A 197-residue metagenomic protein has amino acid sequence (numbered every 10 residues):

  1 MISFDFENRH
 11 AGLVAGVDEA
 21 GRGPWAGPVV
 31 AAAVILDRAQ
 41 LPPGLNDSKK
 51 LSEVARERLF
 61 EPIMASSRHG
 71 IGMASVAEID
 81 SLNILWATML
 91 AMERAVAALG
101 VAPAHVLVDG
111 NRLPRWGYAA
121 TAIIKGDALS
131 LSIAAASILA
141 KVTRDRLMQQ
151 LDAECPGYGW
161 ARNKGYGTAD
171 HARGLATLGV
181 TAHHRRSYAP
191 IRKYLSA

Functional and structural regions predicted by a protein language model:
M1-A197: RNase H-like, Mg2+-dependent phosphodiesterase core, and more generally RNA phosphate-backbone-engaging helix-loop
